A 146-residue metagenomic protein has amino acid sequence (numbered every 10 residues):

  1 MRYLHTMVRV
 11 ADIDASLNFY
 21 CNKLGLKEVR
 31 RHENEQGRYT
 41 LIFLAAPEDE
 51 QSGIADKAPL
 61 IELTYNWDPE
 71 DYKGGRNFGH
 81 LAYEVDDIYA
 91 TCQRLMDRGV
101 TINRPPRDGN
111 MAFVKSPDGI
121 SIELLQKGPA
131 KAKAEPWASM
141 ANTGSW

Functional and structural regions predicted by a protein language model:
L4-H5, R76-H80: Eukaryotic phosphotyrosine signaling hubs
M7-A58: Core segments of cupin and vicinal oxygen chelate
V29, F43, Y83, Y89-W146: Vicinal oxygen chelate
E35-Q36, D71-K73: Short glycine/serine/proline-enriched coil/turn segments at secondary-structure junctions
P47-Q51, D68-E70, I88: Short, charged/polar surface micro-motifs in flexible loops or helix N-caps
S52-L60, G74-G75, R94, L125 (+1 more regions): Short, charged, solvent-exposed linker or helix-capping segments at domain edges/interfaces that act as flexible hinges
